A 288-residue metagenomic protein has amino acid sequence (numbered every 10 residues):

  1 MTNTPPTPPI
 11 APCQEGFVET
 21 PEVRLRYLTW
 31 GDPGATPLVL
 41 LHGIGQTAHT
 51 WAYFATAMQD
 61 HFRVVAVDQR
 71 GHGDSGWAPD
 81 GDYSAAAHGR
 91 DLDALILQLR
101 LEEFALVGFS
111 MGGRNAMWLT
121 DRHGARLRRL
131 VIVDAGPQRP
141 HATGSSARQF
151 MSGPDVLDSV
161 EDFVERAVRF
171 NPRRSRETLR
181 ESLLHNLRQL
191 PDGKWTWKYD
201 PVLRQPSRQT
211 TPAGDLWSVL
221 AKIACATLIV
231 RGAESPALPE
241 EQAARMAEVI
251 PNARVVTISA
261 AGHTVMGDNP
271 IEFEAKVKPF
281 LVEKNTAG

Functional and structural regions predicted by a protein language model:
M1-L38, D60-F62, L101-E102, K278-G288: Alpha/beta-hydrolase fold catalytic core
V23-G76: Conserved HGGG/HGGXW glycine-rich cap/lid loop of the alpha/beta-hydrolase fold
G45, Q69-G73, G113, P137 (+1 more regions): Alpha/beta-hydrolase active-site loop signature
A87-F104: Conserved acidic catalytic loop of the alpha/beta-hydrolase fold
E102-H141: Conserved hydrolase catalytic core segment
P154, D158-G214, V219: Conserved alpha/beta-hydrolase catalytic His-Asp/Glu region
L190-E248, R254-T257: Conserved serine/cysteine hydrolase catalytic core
N252-G288: Catalytic active-site module of serine/aspartate enzymes centered on a nucleophile-bearing elbow/loop
